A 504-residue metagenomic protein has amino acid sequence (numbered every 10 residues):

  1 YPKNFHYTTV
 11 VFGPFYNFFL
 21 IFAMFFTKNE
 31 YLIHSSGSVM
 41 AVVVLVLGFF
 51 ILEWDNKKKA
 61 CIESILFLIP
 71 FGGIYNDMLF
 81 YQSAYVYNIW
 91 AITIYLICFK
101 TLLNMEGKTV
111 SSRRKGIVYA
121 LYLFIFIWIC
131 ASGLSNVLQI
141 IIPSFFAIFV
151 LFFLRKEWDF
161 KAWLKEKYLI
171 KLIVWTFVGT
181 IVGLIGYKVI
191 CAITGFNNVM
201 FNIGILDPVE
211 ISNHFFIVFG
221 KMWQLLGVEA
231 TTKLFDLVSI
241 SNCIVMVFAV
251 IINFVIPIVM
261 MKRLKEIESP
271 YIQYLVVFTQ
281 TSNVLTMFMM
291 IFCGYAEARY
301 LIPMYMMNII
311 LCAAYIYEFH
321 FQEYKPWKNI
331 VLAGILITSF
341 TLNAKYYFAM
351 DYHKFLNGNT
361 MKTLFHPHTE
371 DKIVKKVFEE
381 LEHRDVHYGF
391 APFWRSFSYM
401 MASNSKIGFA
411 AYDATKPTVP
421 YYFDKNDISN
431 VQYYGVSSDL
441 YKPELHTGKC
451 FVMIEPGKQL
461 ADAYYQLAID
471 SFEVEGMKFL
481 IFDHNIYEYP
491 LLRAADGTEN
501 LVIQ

Functional and structural regions predicted by a protein language model:
P2-F18, F25, E30-L32: Membrane-proximal lumenal/periplasmic loop motifs of glycosylation machinery
T9-G13, K59-L103, A296-N308, C312 (+1 more regions): Membrane-interface micro-motifs in multi-pass membrane enzymes
V10, H383-V419: Short periplasmic/luminal acceptor-recognition loop of GT-C membrane glycosyltransferases, typified by
S36-K59, I94, F254-I258: Transmembrane-helix motifs of polytopic, lipid-linked glycan transferases
K59, T109-K115, L154-V174, S239-T281 (+2 more regions): Membrane-interface helix-loop-helix junctions at transmembrane boundaries of multi-pass membrane enzymes, predominantly
Y85-A91, I240-I251, I272-Q322: Hydrophobic/aromatic-rich transmembrane helices and adjacent perimembrane loops
K115-F124, F177-V178, V245-I251, P270-T279 (+1 more regions): Signature aromatic-anchored transmembrane alpha helix within multi-pass, membrane-resident enzymes that catalyze glycan
K375, E379-E382, K406-I503: Luminal/periplasmic acceptor-recognition loop/helix of membrane-associated glycosyltransferases
